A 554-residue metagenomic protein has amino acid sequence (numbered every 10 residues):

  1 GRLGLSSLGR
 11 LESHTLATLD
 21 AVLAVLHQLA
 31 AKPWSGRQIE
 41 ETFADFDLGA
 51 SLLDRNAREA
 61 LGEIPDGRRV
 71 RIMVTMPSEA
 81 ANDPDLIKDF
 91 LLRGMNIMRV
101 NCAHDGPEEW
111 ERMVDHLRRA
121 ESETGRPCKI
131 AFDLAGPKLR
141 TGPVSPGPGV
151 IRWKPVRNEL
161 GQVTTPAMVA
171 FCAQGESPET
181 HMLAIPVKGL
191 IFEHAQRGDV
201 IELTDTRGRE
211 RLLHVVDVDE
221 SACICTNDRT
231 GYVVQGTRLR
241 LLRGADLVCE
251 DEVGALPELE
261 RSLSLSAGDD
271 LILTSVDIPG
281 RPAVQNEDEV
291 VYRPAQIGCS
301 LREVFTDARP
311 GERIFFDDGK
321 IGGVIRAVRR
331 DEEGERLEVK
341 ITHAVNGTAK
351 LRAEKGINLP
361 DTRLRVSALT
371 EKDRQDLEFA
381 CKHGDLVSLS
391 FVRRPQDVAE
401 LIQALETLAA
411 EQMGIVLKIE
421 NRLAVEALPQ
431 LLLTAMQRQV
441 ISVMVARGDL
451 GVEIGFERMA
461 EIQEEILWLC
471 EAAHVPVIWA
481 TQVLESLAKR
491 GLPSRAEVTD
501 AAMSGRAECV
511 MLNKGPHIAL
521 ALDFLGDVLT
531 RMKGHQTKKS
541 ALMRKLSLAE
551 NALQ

Functional and structural regions predicted by a protein language model:
G1-Q554: Non-catalytic helical/linker scaffolds that mediate oligomerization, partner binding, and domain coupling around large
